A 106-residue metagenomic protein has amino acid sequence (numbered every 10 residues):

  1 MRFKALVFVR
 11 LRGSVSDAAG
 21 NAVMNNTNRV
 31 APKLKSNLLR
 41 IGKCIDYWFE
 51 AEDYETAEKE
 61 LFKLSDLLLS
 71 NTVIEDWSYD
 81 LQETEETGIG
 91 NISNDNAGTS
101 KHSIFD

Functional and structural regions predicted by a protein language model:
M1-D106: Non-catalytic terminal accessory/regulatory regions of metabolic enzymes
